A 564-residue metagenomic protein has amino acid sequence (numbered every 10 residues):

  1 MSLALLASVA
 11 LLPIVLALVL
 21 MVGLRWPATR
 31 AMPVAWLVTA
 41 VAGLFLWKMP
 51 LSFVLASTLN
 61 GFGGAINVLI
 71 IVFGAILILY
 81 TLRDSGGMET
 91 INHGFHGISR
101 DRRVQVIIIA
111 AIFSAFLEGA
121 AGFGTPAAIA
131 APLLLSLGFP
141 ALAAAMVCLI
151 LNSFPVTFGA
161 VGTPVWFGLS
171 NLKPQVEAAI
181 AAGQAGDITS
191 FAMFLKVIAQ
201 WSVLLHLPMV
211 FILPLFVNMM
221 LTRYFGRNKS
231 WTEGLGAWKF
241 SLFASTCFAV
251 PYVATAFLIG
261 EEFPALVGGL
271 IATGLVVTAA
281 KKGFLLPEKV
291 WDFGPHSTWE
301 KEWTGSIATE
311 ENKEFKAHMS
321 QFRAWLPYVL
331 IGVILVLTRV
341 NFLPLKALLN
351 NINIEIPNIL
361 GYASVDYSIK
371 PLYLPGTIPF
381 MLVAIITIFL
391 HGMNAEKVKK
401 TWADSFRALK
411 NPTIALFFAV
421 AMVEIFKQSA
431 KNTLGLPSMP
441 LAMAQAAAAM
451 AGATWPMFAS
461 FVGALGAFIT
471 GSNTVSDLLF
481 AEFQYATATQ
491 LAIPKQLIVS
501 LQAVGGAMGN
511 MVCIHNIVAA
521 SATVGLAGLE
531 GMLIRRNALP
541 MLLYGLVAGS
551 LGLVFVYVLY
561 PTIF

Functional and structural regions predicted by a protein language model:
M1, A280-F322, A347, N351-Y362: Intrinsically disordered, low-complexity non-transmembrane regions of multi-pass membrane transporters
M1-L77, T90, G94, D292 (+3 more regions): Hydrophobic transmembrane alpha-helices of multi-pass solute/ion transporters
A10-G23, A35-F45, V72-L79, S114 (+8 more regions): Hydrophobic core segments of alpha-helical transmembrane domains in multi-pass membrane transport and ion-translocation
L55-G63, N67-L137, A145-M146, M393-T487: Membrane-embedded alpha-helical segments and adjacent helix-loop junctions characteristic of multi-pass solute
R103-A115, A141-F154, A181-H206, V210 (+4 more regions): Alpha-helical transmembrane segments of multi-pass membrane proteins
T125-L133, L149, G162-P174, T474-T487 (+1 more regions): Re-entrant/interfacial helical elements at transmembrane boundaries that shape and gate the permeation pathway
T157-S245, V250-T298, V504-F564: Juxtamembrane and boundary regions of transmembrane helices in multi-pass small-molecule transporters and channels
V165-A199, K431-G452, L479-A486, Q490-L491: Membrane-interface interhelical connector segments
